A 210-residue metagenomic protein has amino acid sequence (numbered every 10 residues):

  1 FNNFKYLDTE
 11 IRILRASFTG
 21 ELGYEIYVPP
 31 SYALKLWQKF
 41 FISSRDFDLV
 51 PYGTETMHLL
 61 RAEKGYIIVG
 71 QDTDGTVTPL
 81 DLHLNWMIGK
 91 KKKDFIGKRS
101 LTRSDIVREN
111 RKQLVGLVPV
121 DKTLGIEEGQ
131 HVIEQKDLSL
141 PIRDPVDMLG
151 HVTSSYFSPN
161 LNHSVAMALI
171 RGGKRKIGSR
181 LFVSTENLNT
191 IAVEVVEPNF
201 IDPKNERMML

Functional and structural regions predicted by a protein language model:
F1-L210: Conserved, structured C-terminal
